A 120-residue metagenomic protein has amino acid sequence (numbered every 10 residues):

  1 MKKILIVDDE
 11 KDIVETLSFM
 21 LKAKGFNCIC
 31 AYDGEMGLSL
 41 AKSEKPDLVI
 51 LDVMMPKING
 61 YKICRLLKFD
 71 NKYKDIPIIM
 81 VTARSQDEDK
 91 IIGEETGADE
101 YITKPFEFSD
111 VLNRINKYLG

Functional and structural regions predicted by a protein language model:
K11-I29, Y118: Two-component/phosphorelay signaling modules centered on CheY-like receiver
V14, M55-P56, Q86: The feature encodes the CheY-like receiver
A31-E35, K90, F108: Conserved Asp/Asn-Gly motif in the active-site loop of CheY-like receiver
E44-I50: Active-site beta3 strand of CheY-like receiver
F106-I115: C-terminal output helix
